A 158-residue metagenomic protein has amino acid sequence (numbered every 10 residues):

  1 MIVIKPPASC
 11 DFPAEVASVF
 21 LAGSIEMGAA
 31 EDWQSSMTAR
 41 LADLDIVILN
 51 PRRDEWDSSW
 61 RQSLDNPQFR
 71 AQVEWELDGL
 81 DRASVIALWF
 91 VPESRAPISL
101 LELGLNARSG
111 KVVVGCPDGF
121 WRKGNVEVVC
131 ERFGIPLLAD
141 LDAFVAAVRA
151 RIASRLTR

Functional and structural regions predicted by a protein language model:
M1-R158: Conserved catalytic or regulatory cores that recognize and/or transform ribose-phosphate-containing ligands
